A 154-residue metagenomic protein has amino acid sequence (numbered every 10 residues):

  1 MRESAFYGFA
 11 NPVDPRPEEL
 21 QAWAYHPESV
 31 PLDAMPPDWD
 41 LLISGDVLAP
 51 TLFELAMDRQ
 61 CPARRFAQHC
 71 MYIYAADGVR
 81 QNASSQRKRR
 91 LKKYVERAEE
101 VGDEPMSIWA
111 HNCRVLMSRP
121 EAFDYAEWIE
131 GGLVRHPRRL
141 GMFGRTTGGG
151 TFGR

Functional and structural regions predicted by a protein language model:
M1-R154: Extended repeat-based scaffolds of very large eukaryotic assembly and lipid-transport proteins
